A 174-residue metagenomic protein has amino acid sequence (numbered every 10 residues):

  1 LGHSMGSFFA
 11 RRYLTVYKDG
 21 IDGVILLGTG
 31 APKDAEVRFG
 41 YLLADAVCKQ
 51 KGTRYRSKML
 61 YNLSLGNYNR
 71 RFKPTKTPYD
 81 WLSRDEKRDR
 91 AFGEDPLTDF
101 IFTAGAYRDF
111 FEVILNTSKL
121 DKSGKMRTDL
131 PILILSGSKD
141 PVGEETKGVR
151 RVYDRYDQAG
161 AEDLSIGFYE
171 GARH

Functional and structural regions predicted by a protein language model:
G2-S7: Conserved alpha/beta-hydrolase "nucleophile elbow" surrounding the catalytic nucleophile
R12-L97: Alpha/beta-hydrolase-fold enzymes
G30, S138-P141: Residue-level signal for short, function-critical loop segments
T98, F102-G124: Active-site nucleophile elbow and catalytic-triad environment of alpha/beta-hydrolase enzymes
M126-I132, A159-E162: Short, proline-enriched alpha-helix->beta-strand connector loops that line the catalytic pocket of alpha/beta-hydrolase
I134-S136: Short beta-strand/loop motif that positions the catalytic acidic residue of the alpha/beta-hydrolase fold
P141-R151: Conserved alpha/beta-hydrolase "acid-adjacent" motif
Y169-H174: Histidine-bearing beta->alpha loop at or near hydrolase active sites
